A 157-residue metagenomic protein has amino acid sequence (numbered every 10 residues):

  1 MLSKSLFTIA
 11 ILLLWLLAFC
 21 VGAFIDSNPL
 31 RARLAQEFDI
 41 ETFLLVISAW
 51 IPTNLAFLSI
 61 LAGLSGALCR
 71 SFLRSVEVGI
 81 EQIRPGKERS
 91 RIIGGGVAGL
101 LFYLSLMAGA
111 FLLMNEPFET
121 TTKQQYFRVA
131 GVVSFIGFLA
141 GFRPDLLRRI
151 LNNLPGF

Functional and structural regions predicted by a protein language model:
M1-I93, M107-V133, R148-F157: N-terminal soluble segments of membrane proteins
R70, G99, D145: Short, electropositive, low-hydrophobicity segments enriched in small/polar residues
I93-G99: Core segments of transmembrane alpha-helices that mediate helix-helix packing or line hydrophobic substrate/ligand
G99-G109: Hydrophobic alpha-helical transmembrane segments in multi-pass integral membrane proteins
S134, F138, F142, L146-L147: Hydrophobic transmembrane alpha-helical segments of multi-pass transport and channel proteins
